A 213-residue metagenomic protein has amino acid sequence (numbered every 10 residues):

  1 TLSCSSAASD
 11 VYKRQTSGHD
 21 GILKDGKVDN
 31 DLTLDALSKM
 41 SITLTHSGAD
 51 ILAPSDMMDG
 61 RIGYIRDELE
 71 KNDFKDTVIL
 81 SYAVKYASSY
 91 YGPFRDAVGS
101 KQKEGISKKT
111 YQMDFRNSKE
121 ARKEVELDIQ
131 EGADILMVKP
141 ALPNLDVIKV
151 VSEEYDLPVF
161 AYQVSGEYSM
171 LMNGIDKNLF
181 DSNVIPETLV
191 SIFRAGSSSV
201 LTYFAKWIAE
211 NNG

Functional and structural regions predicted by a protein language model:
T1-A8, Y12: Single conserved hydrophobic/aromatic residue that forms the stacking wall/gate of nucleotide- or nucleobase-binding
S6, D59-S89, N144-S169: Alpha-helix-loop-beta-strand connector modules within alpha/beta enzyme cores
S6, T43, D50-I51, D76-L80 (+4 more regions): Structural preference for beta-strand elements that scaffold enzyme active sites
R14-A36, G99-R122, L171-P186: Active-site mouth loops of central-metabolism enzymes
L32-A36, D50-M58, Q112-N117, E126 (+2 more regions): Catalytic beta/alpha-barrel core
L34, S41, I62, V125-E126 (+2 more regions): Generic hydrophobic/aromatic pocket-lining and core-packing "Φ" positions
L44, I65, D128, I192: Conserved, mostly hydrophobic/aromatic
T77, A87-Y90, A161-G213: C-terminal alpha-helical cap/extension of soluble enzyme domains
